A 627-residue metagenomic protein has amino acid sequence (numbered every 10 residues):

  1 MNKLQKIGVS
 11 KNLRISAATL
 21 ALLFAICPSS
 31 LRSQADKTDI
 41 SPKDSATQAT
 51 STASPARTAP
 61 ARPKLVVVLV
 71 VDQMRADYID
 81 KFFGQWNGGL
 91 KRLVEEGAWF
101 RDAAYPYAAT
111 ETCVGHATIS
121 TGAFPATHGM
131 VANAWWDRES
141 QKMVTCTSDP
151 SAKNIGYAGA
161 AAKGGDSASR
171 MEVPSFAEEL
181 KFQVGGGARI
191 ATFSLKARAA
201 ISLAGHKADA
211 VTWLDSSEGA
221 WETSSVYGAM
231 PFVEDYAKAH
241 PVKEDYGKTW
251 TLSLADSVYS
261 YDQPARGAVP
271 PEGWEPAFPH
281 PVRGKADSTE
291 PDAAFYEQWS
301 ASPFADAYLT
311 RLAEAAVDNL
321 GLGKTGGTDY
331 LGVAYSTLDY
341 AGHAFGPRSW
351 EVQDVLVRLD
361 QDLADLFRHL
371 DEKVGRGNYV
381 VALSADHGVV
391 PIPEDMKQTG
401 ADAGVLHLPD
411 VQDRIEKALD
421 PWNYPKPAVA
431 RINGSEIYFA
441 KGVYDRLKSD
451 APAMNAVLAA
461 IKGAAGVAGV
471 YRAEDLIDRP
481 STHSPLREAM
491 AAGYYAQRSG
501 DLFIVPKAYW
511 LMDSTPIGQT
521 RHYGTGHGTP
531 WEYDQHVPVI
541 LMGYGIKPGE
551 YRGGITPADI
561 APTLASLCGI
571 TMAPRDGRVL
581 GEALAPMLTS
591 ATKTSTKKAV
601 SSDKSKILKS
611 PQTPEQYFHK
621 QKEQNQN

Functional and structural regions predicted by a protein language model:
S16-C27: Bacterial N-terminal signal peptides
I40-W99: Active-site-proximal N-terminal segment of extracellular/periplasmic enzymes that hydrolyze or transfer
D80-H128, R189-F193: Short, structured active-site-proximal loop/turn typified by the sulfatase FGly-forming signature C/S-X-P-X-R
D102, E111, N133-G165, V173 (+8 more regions): Secreted, luminal/periplasmic, and some membrane-associated catalytic domains that remodel anionic oxygen-ester
F182, G187-S194, A200-I201, E272 (+2 more regions): Active-site regions of oxyanion-processing enzymes, predominantly non-cytosolic
I201-A210, V282-E297, A301, K324-L359 (+1 more regions): Active-site His/acidic residue clusters
E244-D318, L322: Long, low-complexity, polar/charged, intrinsically disordered or flexibly structured peripheral segments
L406-S449, H522-C568, A585-A591: Substrate-binding rim/cap in mid-to-C-terminal beta-strand-loop elements of soluble/periplasmic
